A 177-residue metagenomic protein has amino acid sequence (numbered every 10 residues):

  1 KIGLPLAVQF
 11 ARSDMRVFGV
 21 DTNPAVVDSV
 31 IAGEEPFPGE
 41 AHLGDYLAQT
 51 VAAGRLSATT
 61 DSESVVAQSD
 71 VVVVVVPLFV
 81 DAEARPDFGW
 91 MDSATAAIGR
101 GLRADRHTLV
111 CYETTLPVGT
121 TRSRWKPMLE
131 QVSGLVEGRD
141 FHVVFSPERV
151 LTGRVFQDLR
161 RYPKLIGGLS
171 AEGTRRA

Functional and structural regions predicted by a protein language model:
K1-A177: Structural/interface elements that position substrates and couple domains in central-metabolism enzymes
